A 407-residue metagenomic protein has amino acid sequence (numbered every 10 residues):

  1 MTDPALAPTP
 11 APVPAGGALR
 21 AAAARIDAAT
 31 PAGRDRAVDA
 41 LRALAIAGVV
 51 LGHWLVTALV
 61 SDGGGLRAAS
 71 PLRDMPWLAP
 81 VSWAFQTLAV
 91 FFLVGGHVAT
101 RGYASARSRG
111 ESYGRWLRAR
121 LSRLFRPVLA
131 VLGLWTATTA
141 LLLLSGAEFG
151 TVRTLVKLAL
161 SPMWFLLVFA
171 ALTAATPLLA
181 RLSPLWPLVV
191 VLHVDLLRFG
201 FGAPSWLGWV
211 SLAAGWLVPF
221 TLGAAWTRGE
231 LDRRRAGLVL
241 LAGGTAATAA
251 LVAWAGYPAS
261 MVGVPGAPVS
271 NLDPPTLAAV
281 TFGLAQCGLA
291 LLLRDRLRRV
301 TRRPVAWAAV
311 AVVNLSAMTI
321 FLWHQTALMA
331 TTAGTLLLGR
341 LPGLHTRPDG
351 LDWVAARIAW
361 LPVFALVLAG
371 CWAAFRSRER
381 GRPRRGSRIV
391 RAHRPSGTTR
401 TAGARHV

Functional and structural regions predicted by a protein language model:
T2-V407: Alpha-helical transmembrane segments and their immediate juxtamembrane cytosolic regions
